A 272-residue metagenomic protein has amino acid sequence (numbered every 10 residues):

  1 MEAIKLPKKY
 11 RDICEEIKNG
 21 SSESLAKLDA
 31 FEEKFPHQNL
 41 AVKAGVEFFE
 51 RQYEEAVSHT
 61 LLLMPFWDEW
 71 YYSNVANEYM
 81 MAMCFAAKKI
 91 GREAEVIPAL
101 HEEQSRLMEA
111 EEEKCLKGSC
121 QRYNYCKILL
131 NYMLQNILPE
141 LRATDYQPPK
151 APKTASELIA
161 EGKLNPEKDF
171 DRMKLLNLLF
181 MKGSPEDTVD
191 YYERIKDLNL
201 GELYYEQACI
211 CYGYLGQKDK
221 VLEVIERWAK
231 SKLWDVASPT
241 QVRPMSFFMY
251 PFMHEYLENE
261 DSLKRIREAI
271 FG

Functional and structural regions predicted by a protein language model:
M1-P7, L28-F35, G162-K168, I195-D197: TPR-adjacent "capping" and linker segments in tetratricopeptide-repeat scaffold/adaptor proteins
M1-S22: N-terminal leader/linker segments that initiate helical-solenoid repeat arrays
K8, N39, V75-Y79, Q121-Y125 (+3 more regions): The tetratricopeptide repeat
D12, K43, Y79, M83 (+3 more regions): Structural register within alpha-helical repeat arrays
E93, I97, E103-Q121, N136 (+1 more regions): Alpha-helical protein-protein interaction modules
